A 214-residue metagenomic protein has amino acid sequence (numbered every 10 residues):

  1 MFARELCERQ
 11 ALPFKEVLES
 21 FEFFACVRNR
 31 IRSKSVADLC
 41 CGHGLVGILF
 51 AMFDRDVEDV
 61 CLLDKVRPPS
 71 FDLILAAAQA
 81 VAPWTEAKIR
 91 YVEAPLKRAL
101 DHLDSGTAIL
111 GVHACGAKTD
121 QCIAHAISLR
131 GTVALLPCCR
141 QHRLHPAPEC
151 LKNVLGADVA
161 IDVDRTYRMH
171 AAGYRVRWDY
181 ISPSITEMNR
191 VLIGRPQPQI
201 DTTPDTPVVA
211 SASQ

Functional and structural regions predicted by a protein language model:
M1-Q214: Class I S-adenosyl-L-methionine
